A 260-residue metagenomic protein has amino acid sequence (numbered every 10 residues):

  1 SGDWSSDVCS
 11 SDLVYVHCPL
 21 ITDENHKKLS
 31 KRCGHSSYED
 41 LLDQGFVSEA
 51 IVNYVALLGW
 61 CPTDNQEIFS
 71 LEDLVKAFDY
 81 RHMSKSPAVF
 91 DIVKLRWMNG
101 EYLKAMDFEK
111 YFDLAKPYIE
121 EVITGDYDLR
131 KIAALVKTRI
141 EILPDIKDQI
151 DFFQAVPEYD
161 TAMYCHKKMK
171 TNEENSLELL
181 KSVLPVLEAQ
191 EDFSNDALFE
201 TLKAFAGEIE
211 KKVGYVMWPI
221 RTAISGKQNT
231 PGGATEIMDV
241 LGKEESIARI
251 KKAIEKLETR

Functional and structural regions predicted by a protein language model:
S1-C9: Single conserved hydrophobic/aromatic residue that forms the stacking wall/gate of nucleotide- or nucleobase-binding
S5-S6, E178, S182, A223-I224: Structured secondary-structure scaffolds
L13-V16, L20-I21: Conserved active-site neighborhood of enzyme catalytic/cofactor-binding cores
T22-Y54, L58-E67, K76-A105, P231-L241 (+1 more regions): Conserved phosphate-binding loops in nucleotide/dinucleotide-binding enzymes
L41-E49, K85-D91, I123-I132, G207-Y215: Structural motif
Y54-V55, M98-N99, A133-I140, L202 (+2 more regions): Short alpha-helical scaffolding segments that buttress acidic/His motifs in well-ordered protein cores
F108-I209: Small-residue-rich helix-loop
N195-L257: Charged substrate- and nucleic-acid-binding regions of tRNA-handling and nucleotidyl-transfer enzymes, centered on
